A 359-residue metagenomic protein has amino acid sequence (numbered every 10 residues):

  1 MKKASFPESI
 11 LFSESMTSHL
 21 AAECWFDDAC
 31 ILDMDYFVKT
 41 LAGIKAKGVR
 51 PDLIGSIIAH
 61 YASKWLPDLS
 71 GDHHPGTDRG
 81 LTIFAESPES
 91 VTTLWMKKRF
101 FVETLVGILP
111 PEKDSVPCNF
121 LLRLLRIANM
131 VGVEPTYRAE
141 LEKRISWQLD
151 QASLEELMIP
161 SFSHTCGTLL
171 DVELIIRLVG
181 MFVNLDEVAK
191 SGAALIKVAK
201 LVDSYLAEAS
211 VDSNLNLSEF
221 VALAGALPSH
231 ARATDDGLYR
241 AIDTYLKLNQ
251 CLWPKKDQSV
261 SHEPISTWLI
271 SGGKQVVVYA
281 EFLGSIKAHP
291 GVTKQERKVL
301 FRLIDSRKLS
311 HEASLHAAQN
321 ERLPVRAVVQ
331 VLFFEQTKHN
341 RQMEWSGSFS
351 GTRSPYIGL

Functional and structural regions predicted by a protein language model:
M1-G358: Alpha-helical protein-protein interaction/assembly modules
